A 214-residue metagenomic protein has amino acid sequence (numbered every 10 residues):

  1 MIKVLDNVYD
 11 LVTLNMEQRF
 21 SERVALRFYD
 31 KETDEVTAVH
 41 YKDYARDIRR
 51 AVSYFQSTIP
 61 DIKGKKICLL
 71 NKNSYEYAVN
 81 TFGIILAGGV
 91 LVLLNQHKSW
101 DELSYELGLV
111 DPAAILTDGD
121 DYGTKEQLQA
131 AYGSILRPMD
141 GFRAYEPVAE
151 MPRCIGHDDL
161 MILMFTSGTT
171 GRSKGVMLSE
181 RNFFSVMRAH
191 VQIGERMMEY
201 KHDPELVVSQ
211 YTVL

Functional and structural regions predicted by a protein language model:
I2-D10, D140-L160, S173: Flexible, low-complexity linker/hinge segments
V12-H40: AMP-dependent adenylate-forming
N15-M16, Y44, I48, I67 (+5 more regions): Adenylate-forming
S21-V24, V148-F165, G171-R172, M197-V208 (+1 more regions): Conserved pre-ATP/AMP-binding loop-to-beta segment of ANL
A38-K42, M161-R188: Conserved AMP-binding A3 loop
V39, V52-K98, Q210-Y211: Conserved AMP-binding/adenylate-forming
V92-L94, E106-V110, G123-G141: Internal alpha/beta domain cores that form substrate/cofactor-binding pockets in large enzymes and binding proteins
K98-T124, R143-P147, V186-S209: Conserved ATP-dependent adenylate/AMP-binding module captured primarily in the ANL superfamily
